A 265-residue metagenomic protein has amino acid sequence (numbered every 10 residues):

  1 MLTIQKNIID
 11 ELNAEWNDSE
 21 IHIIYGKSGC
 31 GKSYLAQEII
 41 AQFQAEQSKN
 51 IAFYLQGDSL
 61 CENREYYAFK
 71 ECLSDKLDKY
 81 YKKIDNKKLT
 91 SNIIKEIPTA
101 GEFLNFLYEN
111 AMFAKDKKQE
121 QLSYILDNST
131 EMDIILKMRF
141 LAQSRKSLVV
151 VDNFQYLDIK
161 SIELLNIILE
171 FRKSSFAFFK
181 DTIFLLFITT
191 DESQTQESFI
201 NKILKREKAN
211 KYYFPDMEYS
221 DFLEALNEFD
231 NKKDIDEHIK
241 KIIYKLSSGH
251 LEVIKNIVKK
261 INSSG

Functional and structural regions predicted by a protein language model:
M1-L12: N-terminal pre-P-loop "Q-motif" helix
A14-S19: Phosphate-binding P-loop
I21-A36: Walker A/P-loop nucleotide-binding motif
I21-Y25, Y54, V150: Short hydrophobic/aromatic beta-strand immediately N-terminal to the Walker A/P-loop
Q37, K49-S144, Y156: Conserved phosphate-binding/catalytic loops and adjacent sensor/switch elements of nucleotide-binding enzymes, spanning
F106, I235-G265: Amphipathic alpha-helical "lid/sensor" segments that cap RecA-like P-loop NTPase cores
V151, Y156-K160, L164-K202, E207-K211: Sensor-1/coupling segment of RecA-like P-loop NTPase cores
S193-L246: Helix-loop-helix "sensor" segment of P-loop NTPases
